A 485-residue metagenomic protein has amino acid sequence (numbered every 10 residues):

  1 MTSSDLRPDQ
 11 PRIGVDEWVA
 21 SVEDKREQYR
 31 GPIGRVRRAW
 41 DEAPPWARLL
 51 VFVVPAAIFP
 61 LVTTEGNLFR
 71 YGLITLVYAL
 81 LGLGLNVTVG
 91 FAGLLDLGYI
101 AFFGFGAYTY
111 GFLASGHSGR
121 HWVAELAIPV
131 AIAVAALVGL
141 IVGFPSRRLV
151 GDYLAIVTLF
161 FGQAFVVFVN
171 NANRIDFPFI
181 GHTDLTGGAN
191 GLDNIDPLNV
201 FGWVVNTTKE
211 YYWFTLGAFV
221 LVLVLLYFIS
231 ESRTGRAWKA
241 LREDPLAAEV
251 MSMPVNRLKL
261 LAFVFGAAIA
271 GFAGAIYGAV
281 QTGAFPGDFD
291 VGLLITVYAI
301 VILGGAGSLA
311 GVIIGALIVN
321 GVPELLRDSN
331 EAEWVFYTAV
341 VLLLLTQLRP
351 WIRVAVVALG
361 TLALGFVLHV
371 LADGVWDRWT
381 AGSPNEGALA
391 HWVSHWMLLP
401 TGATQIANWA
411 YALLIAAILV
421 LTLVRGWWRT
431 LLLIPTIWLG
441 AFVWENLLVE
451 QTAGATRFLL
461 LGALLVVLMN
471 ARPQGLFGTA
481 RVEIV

Functional and structural regions predicted by a protein language model:
T2-V485: Transmembrane alpha-helices and adjacent helix-loop boundaries
